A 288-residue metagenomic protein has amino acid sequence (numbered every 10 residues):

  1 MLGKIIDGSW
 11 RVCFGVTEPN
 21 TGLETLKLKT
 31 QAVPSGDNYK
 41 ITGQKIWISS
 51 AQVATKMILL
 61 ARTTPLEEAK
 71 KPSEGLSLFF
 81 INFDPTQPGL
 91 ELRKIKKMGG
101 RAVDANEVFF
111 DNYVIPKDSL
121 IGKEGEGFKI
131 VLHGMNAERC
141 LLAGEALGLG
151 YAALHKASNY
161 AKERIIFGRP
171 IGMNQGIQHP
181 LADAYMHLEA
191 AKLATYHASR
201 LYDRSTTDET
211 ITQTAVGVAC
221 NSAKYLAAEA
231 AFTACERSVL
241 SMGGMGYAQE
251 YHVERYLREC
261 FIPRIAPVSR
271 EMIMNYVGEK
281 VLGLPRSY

Functional and structural regions predicted by a protein language model:
M1, L28, Q44-I46, L92-K96: Short beta-alpha junctions and helix-cap segments that line functional grooves
K4, G8-S9, G22-T25, P34-Y39 (+3 more regions): Alpha-helical interface subdomain recognition
G8-V16, L60: A short, Trp-centered hydrophobic/proline-enriched beta-strand micro-motif
N20-L23, W47-S50, A69-K70, K96-D104: Short Gly/Pro-enriched turn/cap motifs at secondary-structure boundaries
T30-A32: A structural signal for short hydrophobic beta-strand segments in well-ordered beta-sheet cores
N38, T42-E91: A short core secondary-structure module
P85-P116: Flexible, small-/acidic-enriched active-site or ligand-binding loops
N112-I130: Long, acidic (Asp/Glu-rich), low-complexity accessory segments flanking structured domains
